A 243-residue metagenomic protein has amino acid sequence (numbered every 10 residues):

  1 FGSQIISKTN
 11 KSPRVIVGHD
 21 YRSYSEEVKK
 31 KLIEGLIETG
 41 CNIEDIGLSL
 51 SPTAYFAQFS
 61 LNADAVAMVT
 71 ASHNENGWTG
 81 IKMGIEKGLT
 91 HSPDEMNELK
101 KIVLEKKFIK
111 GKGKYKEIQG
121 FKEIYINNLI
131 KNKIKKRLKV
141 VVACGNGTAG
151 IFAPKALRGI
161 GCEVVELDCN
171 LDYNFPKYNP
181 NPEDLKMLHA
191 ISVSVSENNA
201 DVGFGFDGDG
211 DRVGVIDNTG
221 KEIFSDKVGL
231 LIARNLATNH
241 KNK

Functional and structural regions predicted by a protein language model:
F1-V15, N132-K136: Glycine-rich phosphate/diphosphate-binding loops that line cofactor/substrate pockets in enzymes
Q4, N127-I134, N235-N239: Glycine-/acidic-rich phosphate or pyrophosphate-binding loops and their flanking alpha/beta elements
S7, K11-W78, A156-I216: N-terminal small/polar loop signature for handling phosphorylated ligands or for N-terminal nucleophile
S12-I16, R137-V141, E163, N242-K243: Residues that mark the start of a beta-strand
V28, L50, A149, S225-I232: Catalytic-loop motifs flanking and including active-site residues across diverse enzymes
I46, C144, S225: Small/polar loops that bind or transfer phosphate-bearing groups
N76, M83-S92, K101, K136 (+1 more regions): Replace "Mg2+/Mn2+-dependent" with "divalent metal-dependent
T79-N198: Gly/Ser/Thr-enriched, mixed-charge loops and adjacent short helices that form phosphate/oxyanion-binding elements
